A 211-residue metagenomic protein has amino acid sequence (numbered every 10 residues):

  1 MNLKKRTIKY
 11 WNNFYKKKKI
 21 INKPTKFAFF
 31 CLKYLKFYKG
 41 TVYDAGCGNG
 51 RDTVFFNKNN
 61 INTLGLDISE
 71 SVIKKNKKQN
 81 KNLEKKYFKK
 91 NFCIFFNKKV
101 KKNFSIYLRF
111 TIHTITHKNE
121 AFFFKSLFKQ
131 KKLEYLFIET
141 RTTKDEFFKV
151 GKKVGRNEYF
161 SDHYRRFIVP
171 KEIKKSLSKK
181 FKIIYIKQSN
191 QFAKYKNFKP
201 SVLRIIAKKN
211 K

Functional and structural regions predicted by a protein language model:
M1-K99, I115-F122, S126, L133-K211: Class I (Rossmann-like) S-adenosyl-L-methionine-dependent methyltransferase catalytic domain, capturing the SAM-binding
Y107: A conserved beta-strand element that flanks and buttresses the S-adenosyl-L-methionine
T111: Hydrophobic adenine-recognition pocket in adenosine-nucleotide-binding enzymes
